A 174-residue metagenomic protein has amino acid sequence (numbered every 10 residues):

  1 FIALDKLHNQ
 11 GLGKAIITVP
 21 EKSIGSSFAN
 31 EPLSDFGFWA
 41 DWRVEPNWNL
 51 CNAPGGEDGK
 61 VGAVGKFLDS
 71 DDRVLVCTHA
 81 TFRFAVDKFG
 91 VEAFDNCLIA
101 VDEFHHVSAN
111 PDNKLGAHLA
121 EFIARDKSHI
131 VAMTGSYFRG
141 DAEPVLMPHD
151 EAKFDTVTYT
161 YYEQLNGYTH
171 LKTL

Functional and structural regions predicted by a protein language model:
F1-A3: Walker A/P-loop
D5-R43, T81: Conserved Walker A/P-loop ATP-binding site and its immediately adjacent core in helicase/helicase-like ATPase domains
I16, L75, A100, H129-V131 (+1 more regions): Hydrophobic/aromatic beta-strand patches that form the interior of the parallel beta-sheet core in alpha/beta enzyme
G25-N30, F84-A85, A109, R139-L146: Switch/connector loops and helix/strand junctions flanking conserved nucleotide-binding motifs in nucleotide-processing
E31-F36, V91, K114-H118, P144-E151: Short secondary-structure boundary/capping segments
F38-V86: Inter-Walker segment of RecA-like/P-loop motor cores
A80-T81, G90-A132, S136-Y137: SF2 helicase catalytic motif II
H129, D141-L174: Interdomain helical connector at the RecA1-RecA2 junction of SF1/SF2 helicase-like NTPases
